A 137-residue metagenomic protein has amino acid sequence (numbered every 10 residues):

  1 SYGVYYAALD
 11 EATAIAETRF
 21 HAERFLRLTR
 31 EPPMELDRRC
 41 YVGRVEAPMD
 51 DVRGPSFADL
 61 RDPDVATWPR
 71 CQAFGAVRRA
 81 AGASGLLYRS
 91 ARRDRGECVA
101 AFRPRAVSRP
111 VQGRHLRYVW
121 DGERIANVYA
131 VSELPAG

Functional and structural regions predicted by a protein language model:
S1-E17, H21: A glycine-rich, hydrophobic loop/mini-helix early in the fold
L9, F20-G137: Active-site and NAD+-binding cores of ADP-ribose-processing enzymes
